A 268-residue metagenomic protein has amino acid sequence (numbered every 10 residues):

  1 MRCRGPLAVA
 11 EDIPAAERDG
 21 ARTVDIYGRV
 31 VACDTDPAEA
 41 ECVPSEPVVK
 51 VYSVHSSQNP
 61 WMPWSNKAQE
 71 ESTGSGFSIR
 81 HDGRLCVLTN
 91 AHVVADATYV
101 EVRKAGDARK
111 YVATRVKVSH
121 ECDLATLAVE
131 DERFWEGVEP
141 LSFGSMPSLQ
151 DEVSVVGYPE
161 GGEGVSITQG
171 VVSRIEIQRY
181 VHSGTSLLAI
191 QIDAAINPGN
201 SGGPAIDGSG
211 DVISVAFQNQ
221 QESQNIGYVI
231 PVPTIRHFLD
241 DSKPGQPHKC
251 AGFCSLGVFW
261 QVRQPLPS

Functional and structural regions predicted by a protein language model:
M1-P60, A68-E71, C86: N-terminal targeting leaders that route proteins to membranes or the secretory/organellar pathways
R22, C33-E39, Q58-C86, R109-V112 (+5 more regions): A conserved glycine-rich beta-strand in the N-terminal activation segment of trypsin-fold
D25-E41, V51, W135, P159-E163 (+1 more regions): C-terminal cap/linker of serine protease catalytic domains
V49-Y52, S65-N66, E130-P140, S166-N225 (+2 more regions): Active-site region of chymotrypsin-like
S56-Q58, H81-V165, A189, P198 (+1 more regions): Conserved active-site neighborhood of the chymotrypsin/trypsin-like protease fold
W61-A68, K117-C122, I175-I190, Q246-A251 (+1 more regions): Gly/Ser-enriched beta-turn/beta-hairpin loop segments
S75-F77, A194-G199, G203-P204, Q261-S268: PDZ/PDZ-like domain segments forming the peptide/carboxylate-binding groove, activating on the N-terminal beta-strands
S78-R80, V93, R115-K117, R174 (+2 more regions): A residue-level detector for short acidic-glycine micro-motifs
